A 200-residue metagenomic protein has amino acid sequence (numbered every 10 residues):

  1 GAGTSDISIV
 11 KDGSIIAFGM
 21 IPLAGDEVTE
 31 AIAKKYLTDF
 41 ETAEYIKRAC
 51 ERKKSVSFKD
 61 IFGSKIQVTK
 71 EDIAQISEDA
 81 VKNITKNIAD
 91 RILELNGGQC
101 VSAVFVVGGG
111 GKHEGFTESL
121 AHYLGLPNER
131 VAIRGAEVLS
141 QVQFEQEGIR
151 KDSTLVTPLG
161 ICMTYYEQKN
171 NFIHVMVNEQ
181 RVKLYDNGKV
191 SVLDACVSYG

Functional and structural regions predicted by a protein language model:
D6-K11, A17-T42, R52-Y199: Helical "lid/coupling" subdomains associated with nucleotide-phosphate turnover
Y45-K47: Beta-strand segments within the central parallel beta-sheet cores of soluble alpha/beta enzyme folds
